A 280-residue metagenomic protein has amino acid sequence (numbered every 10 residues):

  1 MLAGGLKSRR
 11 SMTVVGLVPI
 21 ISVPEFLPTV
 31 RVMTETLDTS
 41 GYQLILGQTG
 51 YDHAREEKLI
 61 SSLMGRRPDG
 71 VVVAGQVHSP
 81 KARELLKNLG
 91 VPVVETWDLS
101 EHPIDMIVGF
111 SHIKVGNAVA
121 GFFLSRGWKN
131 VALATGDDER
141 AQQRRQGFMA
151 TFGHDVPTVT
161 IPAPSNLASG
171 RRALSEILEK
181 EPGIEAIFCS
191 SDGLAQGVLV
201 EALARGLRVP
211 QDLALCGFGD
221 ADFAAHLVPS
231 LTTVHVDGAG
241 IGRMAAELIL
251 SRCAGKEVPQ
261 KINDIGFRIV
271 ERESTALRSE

Functional and structural regions predicted by a protein language model:
M1-S62, R66-G70, M149-A150: Amphipathic helical "hinge" segments at domain boundaries
A3, E57-I60, R83, A120 (+1 more regions): Short hydrophobic/charged patches on amphipathic alpha-helices used for structural packing and interfaces
G16, I45-G47, V72-V73, A132-L133 (+2 more regions): Short catalytic-loop micro-motif centered on adjacent basic/acidic residues
E25-P28, R55, K81-A82, Q143 (+2 more regions): Phosphate- and divalent-cation-binding pockets in alpha/beta enzyme and binding domains that engage nucleotide-derived
V32-S40, K87-E95, L99-E280: Bacterial carbohydrate/catabolite-sensing allosteric modules
G50-H53, A74-S79, D138, D192-G193: Short beta->alpha connector loops
R55-E56, S79, G116, G170: Amphipathic coiled-coil/heptad-repeat helices and related helical stalk/stem segments that mediate oligomerization
H78-K87: Active-site-adjacent beta->alpha loops and helix N-cap segments on the catalytic face of soluble alpha/beta enzymes
